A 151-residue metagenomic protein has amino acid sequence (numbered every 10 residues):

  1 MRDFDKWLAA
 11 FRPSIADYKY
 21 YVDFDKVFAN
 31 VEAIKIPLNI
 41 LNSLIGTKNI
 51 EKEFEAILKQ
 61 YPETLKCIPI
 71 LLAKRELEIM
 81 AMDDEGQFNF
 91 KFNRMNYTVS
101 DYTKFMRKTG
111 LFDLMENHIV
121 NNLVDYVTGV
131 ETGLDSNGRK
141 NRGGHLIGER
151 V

Functional and structural regions predicted by a protein language model:
M1-R139, G143-L146: Nuclease-adjacent, charged terminal/linker segments that flank catalytic cores
E149-V151: Catalytic core segments in nucleotide and nucleic-acid processing enzymes
